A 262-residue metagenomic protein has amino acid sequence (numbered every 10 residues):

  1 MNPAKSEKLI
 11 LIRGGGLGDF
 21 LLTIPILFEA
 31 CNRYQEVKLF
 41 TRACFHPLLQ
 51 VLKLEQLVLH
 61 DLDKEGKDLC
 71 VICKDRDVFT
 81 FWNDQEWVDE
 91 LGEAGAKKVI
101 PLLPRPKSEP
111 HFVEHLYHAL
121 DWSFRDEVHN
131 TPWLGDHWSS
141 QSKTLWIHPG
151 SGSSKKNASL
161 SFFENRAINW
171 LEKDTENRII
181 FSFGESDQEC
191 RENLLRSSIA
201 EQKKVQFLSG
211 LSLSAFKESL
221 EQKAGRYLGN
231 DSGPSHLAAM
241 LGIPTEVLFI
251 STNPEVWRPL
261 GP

Functional and structural regions predicted by a protein language model:
M1-P262: Catalytic machinery of carbohydrate-active enzymes, primarily nucleotide-sugar-dependent glycosyltransferases
